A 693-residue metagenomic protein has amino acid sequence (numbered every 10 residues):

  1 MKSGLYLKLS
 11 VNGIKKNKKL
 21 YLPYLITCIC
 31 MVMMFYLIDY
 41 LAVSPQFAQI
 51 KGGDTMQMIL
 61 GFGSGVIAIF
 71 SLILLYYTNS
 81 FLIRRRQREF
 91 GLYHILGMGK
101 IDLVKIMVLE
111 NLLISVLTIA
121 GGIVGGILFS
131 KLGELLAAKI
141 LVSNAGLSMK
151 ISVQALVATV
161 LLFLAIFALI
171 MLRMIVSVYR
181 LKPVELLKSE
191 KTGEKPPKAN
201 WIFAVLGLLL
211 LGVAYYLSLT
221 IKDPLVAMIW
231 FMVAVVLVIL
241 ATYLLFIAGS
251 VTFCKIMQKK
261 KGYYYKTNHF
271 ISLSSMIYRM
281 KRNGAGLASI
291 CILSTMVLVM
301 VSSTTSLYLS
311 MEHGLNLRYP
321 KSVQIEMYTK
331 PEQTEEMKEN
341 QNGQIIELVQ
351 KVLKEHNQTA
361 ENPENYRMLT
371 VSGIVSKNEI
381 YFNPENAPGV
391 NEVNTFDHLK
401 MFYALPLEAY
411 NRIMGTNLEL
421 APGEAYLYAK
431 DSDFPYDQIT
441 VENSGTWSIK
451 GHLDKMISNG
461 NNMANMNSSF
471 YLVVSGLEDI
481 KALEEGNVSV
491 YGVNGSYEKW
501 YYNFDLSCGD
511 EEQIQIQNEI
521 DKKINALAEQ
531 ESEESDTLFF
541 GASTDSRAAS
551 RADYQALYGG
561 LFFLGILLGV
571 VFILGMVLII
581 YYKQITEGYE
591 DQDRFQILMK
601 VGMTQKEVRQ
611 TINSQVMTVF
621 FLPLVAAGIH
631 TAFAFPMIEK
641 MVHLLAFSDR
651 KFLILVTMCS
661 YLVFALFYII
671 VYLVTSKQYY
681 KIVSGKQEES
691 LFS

Functional and structural regions predicted by a protein language model:
M1-V32, P196-W201, L245-S294, E590 (+1 more regions): N-terminal Sec/SRP start-transfer signal
K2-K8, R180-E194, Y589-E590, K681-S693: Short cytosolic juxtamembrane segments of multi-pass membrane proteins
K18-Q46, D54-G91, N111-G125, I239 (+4 more regions): Hydrophobic alpha-helical transmembrane segments of multi-pass inner-membrane transport and secretion
Y40-G53, I123-A155, G212-I229, P623-E688: Short helix-loop junctions at transmembrane helix boundaries
Y77, R85, S177, D223 (+4 more regions): Juxtamembrane interface at the cytosolic side of transmembrane helices
L113-M257: Hydrophobic alpha-helical segments
G314-L574: Basic-flanked hydrophobic alpha-helices used for secretion and membrane insertion
